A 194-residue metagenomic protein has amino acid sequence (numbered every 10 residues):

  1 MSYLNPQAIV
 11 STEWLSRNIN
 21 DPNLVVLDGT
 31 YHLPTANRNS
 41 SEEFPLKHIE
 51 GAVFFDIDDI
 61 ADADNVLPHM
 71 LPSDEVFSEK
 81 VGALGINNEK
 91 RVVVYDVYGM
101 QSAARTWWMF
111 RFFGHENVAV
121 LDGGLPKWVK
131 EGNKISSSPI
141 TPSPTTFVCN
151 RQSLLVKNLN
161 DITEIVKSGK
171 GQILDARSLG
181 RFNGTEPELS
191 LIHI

Functional and structural regions predicted by a protein language model:
M1-I192: Cytosolic catalytic domains that perform sulfur/thiol-centered chemistry
